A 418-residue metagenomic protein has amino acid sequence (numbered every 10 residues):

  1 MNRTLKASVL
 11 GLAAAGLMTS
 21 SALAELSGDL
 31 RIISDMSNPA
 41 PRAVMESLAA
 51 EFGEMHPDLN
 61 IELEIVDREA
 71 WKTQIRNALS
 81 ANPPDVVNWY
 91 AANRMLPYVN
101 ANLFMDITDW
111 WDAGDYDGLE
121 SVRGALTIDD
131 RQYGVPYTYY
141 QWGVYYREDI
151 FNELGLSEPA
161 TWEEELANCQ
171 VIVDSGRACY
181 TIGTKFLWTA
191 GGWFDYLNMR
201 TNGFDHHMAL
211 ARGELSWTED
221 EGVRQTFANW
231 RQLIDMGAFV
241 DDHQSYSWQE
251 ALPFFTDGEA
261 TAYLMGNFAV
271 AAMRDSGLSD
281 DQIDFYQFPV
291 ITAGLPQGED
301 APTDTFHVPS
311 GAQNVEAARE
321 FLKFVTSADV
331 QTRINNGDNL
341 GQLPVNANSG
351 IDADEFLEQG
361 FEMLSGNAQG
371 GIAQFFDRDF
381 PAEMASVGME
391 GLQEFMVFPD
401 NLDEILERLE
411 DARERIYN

Functional and structural regions predicted by a protein language model:
L26-S37, L59-E64, V86-V87, Y133 (+1 more regions): Short, well-ordered beta-strand elements
D29-S47, V66-R68, F375-F380: Extracytoplasmic "Venus flytrap"
S47, E51-L119, T127, D149-A160 (+5 more regions): Extracytoplasmic "Venus flytrap"/periplasmic binding protein-like
P84-D85, D115-D149, A178-I182, L295-G298 (+1 more regions): A structural signal for short loop-to-beta-strand junctions that line the ligand-binding cleft of periplasmic/secreted
Y90-W142, L166, I172, W193-D195 (+2 more regions): Hinge/lid segment of periplasmic solute-binding proteins
L96-P97, G266-D280, I291-E390, I416-N418: C-terminal lobe and pocket-closing loops of periplasmic/extracytoplasmic Venus-flytrap solute-binding proteins
D129, Y133-Y137, W142, L166-L215 (+1 more regions): Extracytoplasmic/periplasmic solute-binding protein
V171, R212-H243, F288: Glycine-centered hinge/linker elements that transmit conformational signals in sensory and ligand-binding systems
